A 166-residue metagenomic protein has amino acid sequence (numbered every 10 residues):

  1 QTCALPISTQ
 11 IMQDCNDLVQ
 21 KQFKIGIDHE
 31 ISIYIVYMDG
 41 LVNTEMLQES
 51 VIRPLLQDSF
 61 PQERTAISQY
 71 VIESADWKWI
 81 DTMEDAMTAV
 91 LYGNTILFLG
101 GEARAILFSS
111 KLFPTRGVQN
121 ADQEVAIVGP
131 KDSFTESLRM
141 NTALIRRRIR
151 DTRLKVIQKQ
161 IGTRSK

Functional and structural regions predicted by a protein language model:
Q1-K166: Membrane-embedded alpha-helical signal segments
